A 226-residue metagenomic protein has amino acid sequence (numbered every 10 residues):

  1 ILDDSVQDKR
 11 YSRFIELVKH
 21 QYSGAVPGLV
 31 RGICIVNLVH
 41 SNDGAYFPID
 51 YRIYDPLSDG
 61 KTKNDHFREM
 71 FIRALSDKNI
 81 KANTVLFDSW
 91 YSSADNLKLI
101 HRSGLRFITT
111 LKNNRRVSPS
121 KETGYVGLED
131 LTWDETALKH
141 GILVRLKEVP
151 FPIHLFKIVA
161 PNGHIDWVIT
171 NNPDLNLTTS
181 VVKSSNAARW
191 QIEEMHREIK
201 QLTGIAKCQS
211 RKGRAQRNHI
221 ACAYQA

Functional and structural regions predicted by a protein language model:
I1-G44: Active-site-proximal, Lys/Arg-enriched surface segment that forms a nucleic-acid-binding/basic interface patch
K9-F14, A45-F47, Y51-A226: Single, function-defining residue in the core of a domain
